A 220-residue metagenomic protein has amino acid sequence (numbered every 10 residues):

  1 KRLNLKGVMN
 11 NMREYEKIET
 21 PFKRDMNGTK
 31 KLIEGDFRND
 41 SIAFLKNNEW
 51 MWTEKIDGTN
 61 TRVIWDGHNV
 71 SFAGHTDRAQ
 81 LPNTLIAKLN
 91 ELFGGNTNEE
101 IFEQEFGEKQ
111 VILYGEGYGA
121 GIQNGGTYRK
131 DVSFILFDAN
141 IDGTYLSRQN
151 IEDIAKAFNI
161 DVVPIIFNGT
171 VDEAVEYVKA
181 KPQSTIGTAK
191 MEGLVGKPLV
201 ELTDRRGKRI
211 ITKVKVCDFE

Functional and structural regions predicted by a protein language model:
K6-E220: Core nucleotide-handling region used for phosphoryl-transfer chemistry
